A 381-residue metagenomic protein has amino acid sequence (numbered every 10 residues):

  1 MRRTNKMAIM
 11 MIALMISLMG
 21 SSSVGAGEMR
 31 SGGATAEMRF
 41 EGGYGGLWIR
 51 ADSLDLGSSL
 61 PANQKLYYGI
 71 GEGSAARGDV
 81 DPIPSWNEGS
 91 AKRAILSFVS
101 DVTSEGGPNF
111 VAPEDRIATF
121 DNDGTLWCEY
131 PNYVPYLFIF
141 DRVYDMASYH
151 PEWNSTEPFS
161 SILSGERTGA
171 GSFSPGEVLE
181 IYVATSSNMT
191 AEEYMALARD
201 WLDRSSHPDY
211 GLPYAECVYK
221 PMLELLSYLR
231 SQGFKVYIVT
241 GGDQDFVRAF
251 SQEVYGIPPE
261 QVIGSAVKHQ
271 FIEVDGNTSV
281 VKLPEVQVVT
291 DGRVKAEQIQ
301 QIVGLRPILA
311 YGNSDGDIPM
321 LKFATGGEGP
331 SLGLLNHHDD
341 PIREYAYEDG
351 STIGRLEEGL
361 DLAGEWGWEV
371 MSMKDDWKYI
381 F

Functional and structural regions predicted by a protein language model:
M1-G27, A75: Secretory targeting signatures
S22-G33, A62: Signal peptide processing junction and immediate N-terminal pro/mature segment of secreted/exported proteins
W48, Y67-N122, Y144, S148-H150: Non-catalytic pre-domain segments flanking phosphatase-related domains
D79-W86, S90-L96, S100, F110 (+1 more regions): C-terminal cap/substrate-recognition subdomain and adjoining C-terminal extension of metal-dependent phosphatase-like
R116-Y130, L321: Asp-based phosphoryl-transfer active-site loop
E129-N132, L137-F140, A249-F250, F323: Short, solvent-exposed loop/turn and secondary-structure capping segments
N132, L137-E216, K220: A metal-dependent, Asp-based hydrolase signature
